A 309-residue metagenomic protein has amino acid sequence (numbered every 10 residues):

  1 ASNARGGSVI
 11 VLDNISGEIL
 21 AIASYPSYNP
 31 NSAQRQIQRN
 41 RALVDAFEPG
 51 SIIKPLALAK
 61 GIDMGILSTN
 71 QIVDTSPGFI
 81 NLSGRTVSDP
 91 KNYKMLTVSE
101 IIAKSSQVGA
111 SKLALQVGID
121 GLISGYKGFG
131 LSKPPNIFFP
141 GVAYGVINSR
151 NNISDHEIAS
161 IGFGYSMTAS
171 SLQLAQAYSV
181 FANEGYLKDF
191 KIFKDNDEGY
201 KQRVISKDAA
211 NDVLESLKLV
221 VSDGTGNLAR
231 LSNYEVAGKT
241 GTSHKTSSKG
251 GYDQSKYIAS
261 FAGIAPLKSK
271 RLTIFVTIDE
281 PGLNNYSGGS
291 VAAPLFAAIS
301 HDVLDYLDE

Functional and structural regions predicted by a protein language model:
A1-G7: Conserved, well-ordered alpha-helix/loop/beta-strand core segments that scaffold catalytic motifs
G7-A46, L56-I278: Beta-lactam-recognizing serine transpeptidase/beta-lactamase-like catalytic domain environment
I37, S290-A293: Short, conserved loop/turn and helix-capping segments at secondary-structure boundaries that abut family-defining
K201, A293-E309: Short, gly/Ser/Thr-rich active-site loops of penicillin-recognizing serine hydrolases
E280-V291: A short acidic/glycine-rich loop-to-helix N-cap element
